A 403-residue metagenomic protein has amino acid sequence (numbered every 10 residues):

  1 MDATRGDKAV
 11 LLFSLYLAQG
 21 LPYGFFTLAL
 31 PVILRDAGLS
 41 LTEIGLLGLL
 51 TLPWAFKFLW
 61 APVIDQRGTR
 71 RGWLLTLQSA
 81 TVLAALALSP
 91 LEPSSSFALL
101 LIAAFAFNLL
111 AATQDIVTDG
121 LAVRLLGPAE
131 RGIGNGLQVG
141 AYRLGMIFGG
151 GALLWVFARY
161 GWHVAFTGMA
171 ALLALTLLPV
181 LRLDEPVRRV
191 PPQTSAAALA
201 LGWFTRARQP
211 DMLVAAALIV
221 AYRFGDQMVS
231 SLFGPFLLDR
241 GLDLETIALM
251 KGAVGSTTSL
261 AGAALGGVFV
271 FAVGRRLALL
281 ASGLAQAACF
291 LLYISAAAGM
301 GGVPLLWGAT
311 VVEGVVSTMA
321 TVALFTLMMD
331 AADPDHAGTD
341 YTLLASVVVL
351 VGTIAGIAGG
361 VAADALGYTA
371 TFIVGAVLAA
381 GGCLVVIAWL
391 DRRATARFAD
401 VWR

Functional and structural regions predicted by a protein language model:
M1-R5, E185-A216: Juxtamembrane intracellular "pre-TM" segments in multi-pass secondary transporters
D2-W54, L213-L218, Y222-F236, R240 (+1 more regions): Helix-loop boundary and gating motifs at the non-cytosolic
F56-T69, A261-R276, A363-D364: Helix-to-loop junctions at the C-terminal end of transmembrane segments in multipass secondary transporters
L75, S79-S94, L284-G301: C-terminal ends and interior cores of transmembrane alpha-helices in multi-pass membrane transporters/permeases
S79-L83, V164-L181, A370-A388: Symmetry-related core transmembrane helices of the 12-TM Major Facilitator Superfamily/SLC fold
A112-L126, M319-D333: Intracellular juxtamembrane helix-capping segments at the cytosolic ends of symmetry-related transmembrane helices
L277-L324: C-terminal transmembrane helical hairpin of 12-TM major facilitator-type secondary transporters
D335-D364: A late C-terminal transmembrane helix in Major Facilitator Superfamily
